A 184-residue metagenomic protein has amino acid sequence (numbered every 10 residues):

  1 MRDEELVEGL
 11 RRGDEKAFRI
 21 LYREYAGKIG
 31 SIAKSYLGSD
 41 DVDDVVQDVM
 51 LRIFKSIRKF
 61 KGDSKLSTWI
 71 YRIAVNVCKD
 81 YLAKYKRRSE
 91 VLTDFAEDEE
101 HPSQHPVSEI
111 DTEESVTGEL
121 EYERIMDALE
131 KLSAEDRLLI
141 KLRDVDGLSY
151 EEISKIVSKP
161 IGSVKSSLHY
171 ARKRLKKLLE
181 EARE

Functional and structural regions predicted by a protein language model:
R11-I20, G30-D48, I161, R183-E184: Short, charged helix-capping/linker segments at alpha-helix termini
R11-R12, D48-K65: Sigma70-family region 2
L21, Y25, I29, V49 (+2 more regions): Residue-level preference for hydrophobic side chains embedded in well-ordered alpha helices
Y22-D40, S56, L129, R174 (+1 more regions): Amphipathic, Lys/Arg- and hydrophobic-enriched alpha-helical face
V49, I73, I140, I153-S154 (+1 more regions): Hydrophobic positions on the alpha-helical face of helix-turn-helix-like DNA-binding modules
R58-K61, V75-T93, Y170, E181: Arg/Lys-rich amphipathic alpha helix in sigma70-family domain 2
R88-S115, S149: Internal acidic/polar
I125, D136, V145, Y150-E151 (+1 more regions): DNA-recognition helix of helix-turn-helix
